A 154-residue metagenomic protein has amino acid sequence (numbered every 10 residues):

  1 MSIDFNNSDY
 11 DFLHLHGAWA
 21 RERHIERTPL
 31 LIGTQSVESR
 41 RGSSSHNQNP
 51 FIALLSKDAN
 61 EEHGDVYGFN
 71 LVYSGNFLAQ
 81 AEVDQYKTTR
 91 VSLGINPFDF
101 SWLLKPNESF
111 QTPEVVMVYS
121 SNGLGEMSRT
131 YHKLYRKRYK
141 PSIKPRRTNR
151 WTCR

Functional and structural regions predicted by a protein language model:
M1-K140, K144: N-terminal accessory beta-strand-rich subdomains and adjacent acidic, glycine-rich linkers that precede catalytic cores
T112, N149-R154: Hydrophobic faces of well-ordered beta-strands that scaffold small-molecule active sites in alpha/beta enzyme cores
